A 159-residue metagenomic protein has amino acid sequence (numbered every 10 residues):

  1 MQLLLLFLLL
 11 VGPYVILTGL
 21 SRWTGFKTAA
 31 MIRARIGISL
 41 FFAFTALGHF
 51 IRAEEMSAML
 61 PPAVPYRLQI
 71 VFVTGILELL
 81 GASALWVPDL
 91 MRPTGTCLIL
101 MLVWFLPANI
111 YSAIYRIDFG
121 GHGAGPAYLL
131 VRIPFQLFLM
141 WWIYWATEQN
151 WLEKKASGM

Functional and structural regions predicted by a protein language model:
M1-M159: Membrane-interface extramembranous regions
